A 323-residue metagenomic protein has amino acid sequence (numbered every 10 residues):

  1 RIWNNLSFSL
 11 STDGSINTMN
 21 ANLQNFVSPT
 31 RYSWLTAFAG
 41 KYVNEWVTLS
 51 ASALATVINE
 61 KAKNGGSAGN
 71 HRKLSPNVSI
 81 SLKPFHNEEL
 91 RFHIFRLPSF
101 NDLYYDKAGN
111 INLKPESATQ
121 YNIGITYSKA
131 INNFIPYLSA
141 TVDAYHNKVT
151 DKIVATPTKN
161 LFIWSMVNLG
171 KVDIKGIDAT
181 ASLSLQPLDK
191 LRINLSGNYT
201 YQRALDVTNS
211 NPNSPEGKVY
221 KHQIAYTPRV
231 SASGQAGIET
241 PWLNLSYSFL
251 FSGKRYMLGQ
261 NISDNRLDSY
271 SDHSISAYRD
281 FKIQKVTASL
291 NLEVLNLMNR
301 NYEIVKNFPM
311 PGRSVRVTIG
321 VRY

Functional and structural regions predicted by a protein language model:
R1-N4, T36-Y42, V78-P84, I123-Y127 (+7 more regions): Residues on the lipid-exposed face of transmembrane beta-strands in outer-membrane beta-barrel proteins
R1-S7, E45-V47, F85-E88, A130-L138 (+3 more regions): Short loop/turn motifs that connect adjacent beta-strands in outer-membrane beta-barrel proteins
W3-N22, S28-G65, H71-S81, F95 (+1 more regions): Surface-exposed extracellular loop regions of Gram-negative outer-membrane beta-barrel proteins
N4, S139-K148, S165-L258, M298: Gram-negative outer-membrane beta-barrel transporters
G14-N20, N44-W46, A55-K61, L82 (+10 more regions): Transmembrane beta-strands of outer-membrane beta-barrel pores
N25-Y32, G66-K73, I111-S117, V167-D173 (+3 more regions): Replace "Gram-negative outer membrane beta-barrel proteins" with "bacterial and organellar outer membrane beta-barrel
A68-G69, S75, S81-E89, H93-V149 (+2 more regions): Outer-membrane beta-barrel signature, preferentially recognizing the C-terminal barrel domain of Gram-negative
R96, D151, L250-L258, R266-D268 (+1 more regions): C-terminal beta-signal and adjacent terminal beta-strands/loops of Gram-negative outer-membrane beta-barrel proteins
